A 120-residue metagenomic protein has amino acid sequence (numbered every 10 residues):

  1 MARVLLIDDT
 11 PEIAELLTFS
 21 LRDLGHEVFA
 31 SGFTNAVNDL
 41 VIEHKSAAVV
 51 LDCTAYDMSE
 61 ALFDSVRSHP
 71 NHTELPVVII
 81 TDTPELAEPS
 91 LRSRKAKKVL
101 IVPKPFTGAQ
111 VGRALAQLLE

Functional and structural regions predicted by a protein language model:
D8: Conserved acidic carboxylate
P11-F29, A96: Two-component/phosphorelay signaling modules centered on CheY-like receiver
S31-A48, Y56-D57: Acidic, metal-coordinating helix/loop segments flanking the phosphotransfer/catalytic sites of two-component signaling
I42-H44, R67-E74: Conserved phosphotransfer cores of two-component systems
L51-S68, E88: Conserved phosphotransfer microenvironments
M58-A61, T83-V102, A109, R113: Alpha4 helix (beta4-alpha4-beta5 surface) of REC/receiver domains from two-component response regulators
E74-L86: A short, hydrophobic beta-strand element within the central beta-sheet of small alpha/beta folds
A116-E120: The C-terminal output helix
